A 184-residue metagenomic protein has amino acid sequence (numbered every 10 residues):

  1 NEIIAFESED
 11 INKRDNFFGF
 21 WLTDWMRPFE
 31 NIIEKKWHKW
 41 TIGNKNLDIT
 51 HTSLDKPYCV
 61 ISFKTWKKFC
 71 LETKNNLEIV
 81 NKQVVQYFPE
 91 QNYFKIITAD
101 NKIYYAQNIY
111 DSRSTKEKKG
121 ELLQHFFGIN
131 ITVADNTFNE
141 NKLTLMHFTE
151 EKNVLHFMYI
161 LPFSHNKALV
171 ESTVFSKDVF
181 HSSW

Functional and structural regions predicted by a protein language model:
E2, L47, E72-E78: Short, solvent-exposed loop/edge-beta patches enriched in aromatic
E2-N46, T65: N-terminal FAD cofactor-binding segment of flavoenzymes
F6, K45, T52-L54, V80-K82 (+1 more regions): Conserved beta-strand termini and adjacent loop/short-helix elements that scaffold enzyme active sites in alpha/beta
I33-K35, F63, D111, Q124: Generic structural signal for well-ordered secondary structure
G43-D48, F163-N166: Short acidic-glycine loop/turn motifs at beta-strand connectors
D48-T50, I103: Short, solvent-exposed loop/turn motifs
T50-E72, S112, S176-W184: Short beta-strand to alpha-helix junction loop
T73-W184: Predominantly flavin-linked oxidoreductase catalytic cores and closely associated redox partners
